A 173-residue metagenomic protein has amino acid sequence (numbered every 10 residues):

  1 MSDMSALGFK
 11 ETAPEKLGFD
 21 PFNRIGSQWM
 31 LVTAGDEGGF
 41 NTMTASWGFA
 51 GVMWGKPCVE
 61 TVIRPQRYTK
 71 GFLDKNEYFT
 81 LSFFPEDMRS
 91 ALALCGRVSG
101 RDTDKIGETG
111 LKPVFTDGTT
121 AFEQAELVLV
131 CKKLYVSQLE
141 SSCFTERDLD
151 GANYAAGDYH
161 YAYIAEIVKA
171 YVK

Functional and structural regions predicted by a protein language model:
S2-K173: Basic, polyanion-binding surface patches
